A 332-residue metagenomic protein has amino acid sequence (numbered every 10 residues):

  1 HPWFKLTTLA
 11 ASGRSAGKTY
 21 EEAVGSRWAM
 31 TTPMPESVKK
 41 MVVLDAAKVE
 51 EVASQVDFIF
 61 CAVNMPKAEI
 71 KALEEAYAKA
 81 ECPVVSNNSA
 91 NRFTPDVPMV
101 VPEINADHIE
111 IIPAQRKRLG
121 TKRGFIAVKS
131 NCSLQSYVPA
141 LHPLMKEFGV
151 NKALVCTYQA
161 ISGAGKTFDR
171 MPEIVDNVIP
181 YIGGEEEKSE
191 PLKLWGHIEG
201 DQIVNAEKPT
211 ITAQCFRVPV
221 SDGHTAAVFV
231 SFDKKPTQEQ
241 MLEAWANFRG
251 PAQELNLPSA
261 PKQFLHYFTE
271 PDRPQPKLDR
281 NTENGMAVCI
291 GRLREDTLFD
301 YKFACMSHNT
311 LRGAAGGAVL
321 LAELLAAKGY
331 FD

Functional and structural regions predicted by a protein language model:
H1-I174, P180, K208-T210, T282 (+3 more regions): N-terminal Rossmann-like NAD(P) cofactor-binding subdomain of oxidoreductases, focused on the glycine-rich
I161-D332: Charged docking surfaces used in two-component/phosphorelay signaling
